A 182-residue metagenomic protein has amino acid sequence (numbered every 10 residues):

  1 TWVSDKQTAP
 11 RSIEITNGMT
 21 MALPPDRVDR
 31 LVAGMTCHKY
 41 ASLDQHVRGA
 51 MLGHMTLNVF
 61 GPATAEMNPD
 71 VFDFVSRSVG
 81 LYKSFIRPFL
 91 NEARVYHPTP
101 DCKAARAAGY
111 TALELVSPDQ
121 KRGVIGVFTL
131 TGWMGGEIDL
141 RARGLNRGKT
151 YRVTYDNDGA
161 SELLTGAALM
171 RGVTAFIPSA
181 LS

Functional and structural regions predicted by a protein language model:
T1-E66: Glycan-recognition surfaces
V28, K39-Y40, T64-V71, P98-A107: Intrinsically disordered, low-complexity coil segments
V47-T99: Catalytic cores of secreted or luminal carbohydrate-active enzymes
A50, I125, V153: Conserved, mostly hydrophobic/aromatic
M67, F74, Y96, K121-G123 (+3 more regions): Conserved structural scaffold segments of CAZyme catalytic domains across common CAZy folds
G80, L90, I125, L164-G166: Short, solvent-exposed coil/turn linker segments
C102-R147: Carbohydrate-binding surface patches
T131-S182: C-terminal beta-sandwich/jelly-roll accessory domains of carbohydrate-active enzymes
